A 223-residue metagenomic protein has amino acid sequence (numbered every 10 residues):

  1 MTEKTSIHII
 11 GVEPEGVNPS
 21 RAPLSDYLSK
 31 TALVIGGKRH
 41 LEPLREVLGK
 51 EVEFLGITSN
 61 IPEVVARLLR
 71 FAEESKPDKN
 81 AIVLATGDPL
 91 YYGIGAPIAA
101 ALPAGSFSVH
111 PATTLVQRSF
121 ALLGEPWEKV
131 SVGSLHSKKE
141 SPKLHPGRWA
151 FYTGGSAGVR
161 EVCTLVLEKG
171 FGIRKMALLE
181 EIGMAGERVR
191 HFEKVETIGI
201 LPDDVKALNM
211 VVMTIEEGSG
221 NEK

Functional and structural regions predicted by a protein language model:
M1-K4, D26-Y27, K76, L102 (+4 more regions): Solvent-exposed alpha-helices and their adjacent loops that cap or buttress functional pockets in soluble metabolic
M1-S108, Q117, K139-S141: Class I S-adenosyl-L-methionine
T2-I9, A22, N80-A81, P146-K223: A contiguous loop/helix-start segment that scaffolds small-molecule binding in enzyme catalytic cores
V47, I94-G95, F120-A121, K143-L144 (+2 more regions): Short, well-ordered secondary-structure micro-motifs
V52-F54, G124-E128, E193-E196: Short, hinge-like loop/turn segments at secondary-structure boundaries
V109, P126-S131, G172-M176: Short, structured loop/turn "capping" segments at alpha-beta junctions
L115-G147, G154-G158: Short, glycine-/small-residue-rich phosphate/pyrophosphate-handling segment
